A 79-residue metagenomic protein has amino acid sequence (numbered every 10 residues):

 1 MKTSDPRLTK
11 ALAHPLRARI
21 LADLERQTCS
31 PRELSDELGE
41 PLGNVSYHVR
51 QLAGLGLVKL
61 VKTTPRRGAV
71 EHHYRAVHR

Functional and structural regions predicted by a protein language model:
M1-R19: Short alpha-helical segments that sit at the start of domains
L8-H14, S30, V61-R79: Short, cationic-aromatic polyanion-contact patches
I20, K59-V61: A short linear hydrophobic-aromatic micro-motif
A22-L24: Short alpha-helical segment immediately N-terminal to, or the first helix within, an HTH/HTH-like DNA-binding domain
E33-G39, L52: A short acidic, leucine-rich amphipathic alpha-helix
G56: Glycine-centered, phosphate/nucleic-acid-interacting loop/turn motifs that mediate DNA/RNA or nucleotide
